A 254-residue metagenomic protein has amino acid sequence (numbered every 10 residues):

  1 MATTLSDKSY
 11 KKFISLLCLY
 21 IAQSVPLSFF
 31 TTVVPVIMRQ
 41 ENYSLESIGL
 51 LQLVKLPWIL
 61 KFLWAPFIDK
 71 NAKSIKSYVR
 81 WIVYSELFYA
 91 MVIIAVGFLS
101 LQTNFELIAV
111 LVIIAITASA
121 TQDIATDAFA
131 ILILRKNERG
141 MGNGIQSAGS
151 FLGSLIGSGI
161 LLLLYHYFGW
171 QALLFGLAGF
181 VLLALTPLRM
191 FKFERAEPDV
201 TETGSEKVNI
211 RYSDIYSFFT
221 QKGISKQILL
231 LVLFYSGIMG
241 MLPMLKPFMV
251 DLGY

Functional and structural regions predicted by a protein language model:
A2-W58, S225-M249: Helix-loop boundary and gating motifs at the non-cytosolic
A2-Y10, R195-L229: Juxtamembrane intracellular "pre-TM" segments in multi-pass secondary transporters
L45-E46, I131, K136-Q146: Loop-to-transmembrane helix entry/capping segments in MFS-fold secondary transporters and related SLC/MFSD carriers
W58-K61, G140-Y165: Glycine-rich segments within core transmembrane alpha-helices of 12-TM secondary carriers
P66-A72, G97, L155-A172: Transmembrane alpha-helix termini and helix-breaking/packing motifs in multi-pass membrane transporters
K70-E86: Cytoplasmic membrane-interface "Motif A"-like loop-to-helix N-cap segments of 12-TM Major Facilitator Superfamily
I82-T103: C-terminal ends and interior cores of transmembrane alpha-helices in multi-pass membrane transporters/permeases
Y84-A90, Q171-M190: Symmetry-related core transmembrane helices of the 12-TM Major Facilitator Superfamily/SLC fold
